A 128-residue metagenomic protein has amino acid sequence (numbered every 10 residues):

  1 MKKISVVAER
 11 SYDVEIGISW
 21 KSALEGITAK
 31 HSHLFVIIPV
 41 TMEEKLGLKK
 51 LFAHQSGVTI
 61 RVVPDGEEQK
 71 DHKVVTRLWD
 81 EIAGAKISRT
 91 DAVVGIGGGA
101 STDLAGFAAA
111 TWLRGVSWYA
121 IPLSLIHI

Functional and structural regions predicted by a protein language model:
M1-A92: ATP/NTP phosphate-donor binding region
K86-A108, W112-L123: A short, small-residue-rich loop immediately preceding and capping a beta-strand
I126-I128: Conserved small/polar residues in nucleotide/adenosyl-binding loops
